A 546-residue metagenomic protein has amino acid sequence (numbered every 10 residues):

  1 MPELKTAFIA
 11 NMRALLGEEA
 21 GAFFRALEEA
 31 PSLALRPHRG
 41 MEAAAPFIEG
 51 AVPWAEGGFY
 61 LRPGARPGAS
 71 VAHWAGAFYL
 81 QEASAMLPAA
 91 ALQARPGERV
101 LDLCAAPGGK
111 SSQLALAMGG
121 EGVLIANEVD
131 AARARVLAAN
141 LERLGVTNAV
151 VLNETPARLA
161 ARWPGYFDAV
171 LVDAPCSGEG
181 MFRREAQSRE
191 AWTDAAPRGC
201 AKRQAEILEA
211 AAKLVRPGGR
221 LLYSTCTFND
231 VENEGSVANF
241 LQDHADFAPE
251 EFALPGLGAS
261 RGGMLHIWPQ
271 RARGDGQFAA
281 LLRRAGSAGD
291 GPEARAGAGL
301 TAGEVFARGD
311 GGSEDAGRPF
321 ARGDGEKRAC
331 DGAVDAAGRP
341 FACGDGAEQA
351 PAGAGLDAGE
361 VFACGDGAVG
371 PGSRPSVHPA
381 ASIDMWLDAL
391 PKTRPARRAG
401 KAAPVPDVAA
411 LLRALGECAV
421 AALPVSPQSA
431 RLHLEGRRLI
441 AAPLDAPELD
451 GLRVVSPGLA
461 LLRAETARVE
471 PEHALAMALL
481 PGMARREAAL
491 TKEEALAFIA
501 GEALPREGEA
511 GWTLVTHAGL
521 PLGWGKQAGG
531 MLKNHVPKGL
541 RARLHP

Functional and structural regions predicted by a protein language model:
M1-A44, G286-E314, K327-P546: Polybasic, low-complexity RNA-engagement segments
A30-M86: Conserved AdoMet
R95-P96, A160-L171: A short acidic, Gly/Pro-enriched loop at the edge of an enzyme's catalytic core that lines a small-molecule cofactor
G97-A106: Conserved class I S-adenosyl-L-methionine
P107-G120: Conserved SAM-binding loop of SAM-dependent methyltransferases across substrates and taxa, primarily the Class I
G119, V215-P217: Helix-to-beta-strand junctions that scaffold the AdoMet/dcAdoMet cofactor pocket in Class I SAM-dependent enzymes
V129-P164: S-adenosyl-L-methionine
A132, D168-I207, L222, C226-N233 (+2 more regions): Mobile active-site "lid"/loop adjacent to the S-adenosyl-L-methionine
